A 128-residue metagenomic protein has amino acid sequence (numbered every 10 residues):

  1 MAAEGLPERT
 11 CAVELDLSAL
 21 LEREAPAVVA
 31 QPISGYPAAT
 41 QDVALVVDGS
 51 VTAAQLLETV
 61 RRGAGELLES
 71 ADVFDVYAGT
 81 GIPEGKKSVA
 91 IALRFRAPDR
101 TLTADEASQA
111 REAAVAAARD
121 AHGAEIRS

Functional and structural regions predicted by a protein language model:
M1-S128: A carboxyl-terminal module marker
